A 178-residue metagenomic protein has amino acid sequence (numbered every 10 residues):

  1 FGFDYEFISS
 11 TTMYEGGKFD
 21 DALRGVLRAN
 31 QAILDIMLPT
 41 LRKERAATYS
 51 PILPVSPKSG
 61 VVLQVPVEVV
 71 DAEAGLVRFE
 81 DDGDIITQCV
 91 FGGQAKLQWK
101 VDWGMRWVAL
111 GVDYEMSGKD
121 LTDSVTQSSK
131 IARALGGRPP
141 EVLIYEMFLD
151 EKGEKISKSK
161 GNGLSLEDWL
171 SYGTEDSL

Functional and structural regions predicted by a protein language model:
F1-D35, E44, S128: N-terminal Rossmann-like or analogous alpha/beta NTP/dinucleotide-binding catalytic cores that position adenine
G25, A29-A32, P39-L178: Alpha-helical recognition segments enriched in aromatics with Gly/Pro capping that present substrate-recognition
